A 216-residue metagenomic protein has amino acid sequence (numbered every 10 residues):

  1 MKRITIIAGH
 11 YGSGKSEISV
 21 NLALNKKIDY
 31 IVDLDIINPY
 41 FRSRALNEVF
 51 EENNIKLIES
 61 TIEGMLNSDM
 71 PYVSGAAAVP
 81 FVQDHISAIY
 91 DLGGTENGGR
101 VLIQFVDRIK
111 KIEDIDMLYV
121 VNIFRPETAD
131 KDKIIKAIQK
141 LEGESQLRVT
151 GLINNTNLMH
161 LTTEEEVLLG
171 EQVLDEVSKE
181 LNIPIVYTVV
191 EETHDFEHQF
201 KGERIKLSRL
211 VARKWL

Functional and structural regions predicted by a protein language model:
I4: Walker A (P-loop) ATP-phosphate-binding motif of ABC ATPase nucleotide-binding domains
I7: Hydrophobic anchor at the beta1->P-loop junction of P-loop NTPases
G12: Walker A (P-loop) phosphate-binding loop of P-loop NTPases
K15: Conserved lysine of the Walker
I18, L22: Hydrophobic positions on the alpha1 helix immediately C-terminal to the Walker A/P-loop
A23-D69: N-terminal phosphate/diphosphate-binding loop that engages ATP/GTP or pyrophosphate donors across diverse enzyme folds
S60-L66, I86-V101: Switch II (G3) loop of P-loop NTPases
N97-K201, K214: Conserved catalytic-core segment of NTP-binding enzymes
